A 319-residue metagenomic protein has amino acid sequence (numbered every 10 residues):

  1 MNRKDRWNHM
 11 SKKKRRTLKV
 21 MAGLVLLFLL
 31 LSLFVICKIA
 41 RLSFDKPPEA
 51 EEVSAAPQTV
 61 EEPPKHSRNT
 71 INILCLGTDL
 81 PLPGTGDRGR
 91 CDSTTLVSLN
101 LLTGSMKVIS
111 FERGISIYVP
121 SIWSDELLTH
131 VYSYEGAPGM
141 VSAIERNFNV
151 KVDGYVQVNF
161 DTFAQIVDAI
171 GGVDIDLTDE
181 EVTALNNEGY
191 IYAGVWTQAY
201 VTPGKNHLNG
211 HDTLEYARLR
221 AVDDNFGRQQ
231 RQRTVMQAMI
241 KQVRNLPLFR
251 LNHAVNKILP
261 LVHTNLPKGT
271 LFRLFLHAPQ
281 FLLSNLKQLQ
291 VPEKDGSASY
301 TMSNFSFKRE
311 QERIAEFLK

Functional and structural regions predicted by a protein language model:
N2-K319: Non-catalytic, solvent-exposed segments at the cell envelope interface
